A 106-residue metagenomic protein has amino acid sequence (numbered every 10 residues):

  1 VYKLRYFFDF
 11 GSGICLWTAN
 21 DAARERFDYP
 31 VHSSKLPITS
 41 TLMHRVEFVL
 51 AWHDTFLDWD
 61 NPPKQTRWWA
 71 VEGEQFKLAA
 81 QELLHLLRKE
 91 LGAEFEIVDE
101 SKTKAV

Functional and structural regions predicted by a protein language model:
V1-V106: Intrinsic low-complexity, intrinsically disordered or marginally ordered coil/linker segments
